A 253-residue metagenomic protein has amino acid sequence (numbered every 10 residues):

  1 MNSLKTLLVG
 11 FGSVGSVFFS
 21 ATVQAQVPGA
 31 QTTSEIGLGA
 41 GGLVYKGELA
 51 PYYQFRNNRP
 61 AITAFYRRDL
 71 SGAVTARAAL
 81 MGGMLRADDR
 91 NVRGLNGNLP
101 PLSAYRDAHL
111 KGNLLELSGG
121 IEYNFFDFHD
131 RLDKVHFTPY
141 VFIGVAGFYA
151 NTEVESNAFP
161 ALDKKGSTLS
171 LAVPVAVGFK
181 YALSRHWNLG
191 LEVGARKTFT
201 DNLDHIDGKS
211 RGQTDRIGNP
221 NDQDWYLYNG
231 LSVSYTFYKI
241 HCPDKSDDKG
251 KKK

Functional and structural regions predicted by a protein language model:
M1-Q31: Bacterial Sec-dependent N-terminal signal peptides
Q24-R68, T152, Y228-H241, K253: Short glycine/proline- and aromatic-enriched beta-strand/turn motifs that initiate or cap beta-hairpins
A25-T33, G72-A73, D127-F137, R185-H186 (+1 more regions): Short loop/turn motifs that connect adjacent beta-strands in outer-membrane beta-barrel proteins
L38-A40, A64-R68, G119-Y123, I143-G147 (+3 more regions): Residues on the lipid-exposed face of transmembrane beta-strands in outer-membrane beta-barrel proteins
E48-F55, L85-E116, A150-S170, N202-K209 (+1 more regions): Extracellular/periplasm-exposed beta-strand and loop segments of Gram-negative cell-envelope proteins, dominated by
N57-A61, L114-S118, T138-Y140, S170-P174 (+1 more regions): Transmembrane beta-barrel architecture of outer-membrane proteins
G72-E155, F237: Gram-negative (and chloroplast) outer-membrane scaffold detector with strong preference for beta-barrel transmembrane
S184-K253: Predominantly the C-terminal beta-signal and adjacent terminal strand-loop region of outer-membrane beta-barrel
